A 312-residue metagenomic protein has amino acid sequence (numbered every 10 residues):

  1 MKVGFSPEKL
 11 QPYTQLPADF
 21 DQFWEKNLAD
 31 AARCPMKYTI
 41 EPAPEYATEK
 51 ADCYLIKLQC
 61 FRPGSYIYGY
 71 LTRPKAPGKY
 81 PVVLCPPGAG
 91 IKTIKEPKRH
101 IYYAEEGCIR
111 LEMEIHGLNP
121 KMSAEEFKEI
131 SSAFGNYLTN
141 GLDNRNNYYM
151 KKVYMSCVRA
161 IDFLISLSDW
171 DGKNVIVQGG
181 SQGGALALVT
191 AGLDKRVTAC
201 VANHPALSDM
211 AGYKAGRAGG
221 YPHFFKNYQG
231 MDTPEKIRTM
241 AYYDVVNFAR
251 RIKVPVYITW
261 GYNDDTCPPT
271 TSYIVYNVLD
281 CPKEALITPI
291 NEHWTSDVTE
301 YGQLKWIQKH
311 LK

Functional and structural regions predicted by a protein language model:
M1-A51: N-terminal targeting or regulatory segments adjacent to alpha/beta-hydrolase or S9 domains
D30-G78: N-terminal cap/lid segment of alpha/beta-hydrolase-fold proteins
A89-M155, G212-G219: Cap/lid segment of the alpha/beta-hydrolase catalytic domain
G135-S181: Gly/Ser-rich "nucleophile elbow"/oxyanion-hole loop immediately N-terminal to the catalytic nucleophile in hydrolases
G184-D232, I287, T295: Hydrolase active-site cap/lid region
I252, I258-W260, D264: Short beta-strand/loop motif that positions the catalytic acidic residue of the alpha/beta-hydrolase fold
Y262-C267, H293-W294: Acidic catalytic loop of the alpha/beta-hydrolase fold
I287-W306: Histidine-bearing beta->alpha loop at or near hydrolase active sites
